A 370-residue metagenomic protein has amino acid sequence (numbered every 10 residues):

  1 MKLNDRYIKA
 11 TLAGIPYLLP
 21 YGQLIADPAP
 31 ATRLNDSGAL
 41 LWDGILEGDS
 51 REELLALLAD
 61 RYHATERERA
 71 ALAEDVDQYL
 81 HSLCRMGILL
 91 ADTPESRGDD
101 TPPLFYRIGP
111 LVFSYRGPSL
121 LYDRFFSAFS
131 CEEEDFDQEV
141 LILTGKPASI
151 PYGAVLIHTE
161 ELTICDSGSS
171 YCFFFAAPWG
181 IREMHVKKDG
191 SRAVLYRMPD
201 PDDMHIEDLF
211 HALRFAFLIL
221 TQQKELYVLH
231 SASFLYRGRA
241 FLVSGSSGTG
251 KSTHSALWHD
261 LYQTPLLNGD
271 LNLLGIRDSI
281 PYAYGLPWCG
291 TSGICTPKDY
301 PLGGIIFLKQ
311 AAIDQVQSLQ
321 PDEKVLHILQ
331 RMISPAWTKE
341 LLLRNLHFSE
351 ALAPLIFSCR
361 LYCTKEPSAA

Functional and structural regions predicted by a protein language model:
R6, T11-P20, L24-I25, G38 (+7 more regions): A noncatalytic interaction/capping subdomain that flanks phosphate/NTP-handling catalytic cores
T32-S37: Short helix-coil-helix linker/hinge
G44-E53: Short capping segments at the starts of secondary-structure elements
L57-A71: Short helix-coil junctions and helix-kink-helix linkers
T249-K251: Conserved glycine(s) of the Walker
H254: Hydrophobic positions on the alpha1 helix immediately C-terminal to the Walker A/P-loop
